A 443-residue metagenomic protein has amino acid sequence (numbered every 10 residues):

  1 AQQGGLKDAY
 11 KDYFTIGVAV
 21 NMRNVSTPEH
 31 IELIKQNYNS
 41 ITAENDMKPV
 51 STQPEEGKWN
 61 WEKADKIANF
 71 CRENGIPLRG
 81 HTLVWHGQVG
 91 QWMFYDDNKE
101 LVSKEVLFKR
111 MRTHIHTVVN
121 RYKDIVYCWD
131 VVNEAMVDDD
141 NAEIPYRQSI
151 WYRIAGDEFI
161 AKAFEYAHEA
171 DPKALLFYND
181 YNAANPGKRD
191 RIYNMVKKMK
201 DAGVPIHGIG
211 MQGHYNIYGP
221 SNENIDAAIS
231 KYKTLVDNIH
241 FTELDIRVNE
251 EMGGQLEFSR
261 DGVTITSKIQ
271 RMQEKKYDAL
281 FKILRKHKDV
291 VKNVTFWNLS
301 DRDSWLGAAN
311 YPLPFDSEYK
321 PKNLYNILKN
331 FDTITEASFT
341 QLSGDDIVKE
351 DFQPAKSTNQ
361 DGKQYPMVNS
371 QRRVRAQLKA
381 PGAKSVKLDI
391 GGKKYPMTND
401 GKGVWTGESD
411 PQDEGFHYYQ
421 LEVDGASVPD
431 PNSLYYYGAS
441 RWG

Functional and structural regions predicted by a protein language model:
Q2-S40, E44: Boundary/entry segment of secreted carbohydrate-active catalytic domains
G4, Q36-P54, K63-F177, Y181-A183 (+1 more regions): Substrate-binding cleft and catalytic face of glycoside hydrolase catalytic domains, especially the flexible beta-alpha
A19-I31, P49-E62, M136-D138, N182-R191 (+3 more regions): Acidic-and-aromatic substrate-binding clefts and catalytic sites of carbohydrate-active enzymes
M22-N37, F108-V118, K188-M199, I225 (+1 more regions): Short, acidic/polar
Q53, N60, D97, T117 (+7 more regions): Aromatic-rich peripheral "rim/lid" segments of glycoside hydrolase catalytic domains that contact and position glycan
S343-N369, E408-G443: The feature marks proteins involved in alpha-glucan
R372-A376: Structural beta-strand segments of beta-rich domains
K379-S385, G391-G392: Short proline/glycine-enriched turn/loop motifs at strand-loop junctions of beta-rich domains
